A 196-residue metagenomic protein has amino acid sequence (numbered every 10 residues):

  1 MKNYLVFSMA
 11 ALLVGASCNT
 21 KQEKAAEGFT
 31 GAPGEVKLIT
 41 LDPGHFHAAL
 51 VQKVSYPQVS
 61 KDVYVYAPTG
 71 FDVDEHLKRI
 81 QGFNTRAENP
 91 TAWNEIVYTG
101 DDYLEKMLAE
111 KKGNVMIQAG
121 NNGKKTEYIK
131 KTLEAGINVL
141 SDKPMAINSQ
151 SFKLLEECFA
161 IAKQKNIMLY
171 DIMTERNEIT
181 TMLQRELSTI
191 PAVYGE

Functional and structural regions predicted by a protein language model:
K2-S8: Sec-dependent signal peptide recognition, specifically the positively charged N-region followed immediately by
V14-S17: C-terminal motif of bacterial Sec signal peptides marking the signal peptidase cleavage site
T20-I137, Q150-L169: N-terminal glycine-/serine-/threonine-rich beta1-alpha1-beta2 phosphate-ribose binding loop of Rossmann-like
Q118-N122, M145, T174: Short, charged/polar micro-motifs that form catalytic or ligand-binding hotspots
G136, D142-P144: Short helix/strand-capping hinge loops at secondary-structure junctions that flank key functional elements
A146-E196: A contiguous active-site-proximal alpha/beta segment in oxidoreductase catalytic domains
